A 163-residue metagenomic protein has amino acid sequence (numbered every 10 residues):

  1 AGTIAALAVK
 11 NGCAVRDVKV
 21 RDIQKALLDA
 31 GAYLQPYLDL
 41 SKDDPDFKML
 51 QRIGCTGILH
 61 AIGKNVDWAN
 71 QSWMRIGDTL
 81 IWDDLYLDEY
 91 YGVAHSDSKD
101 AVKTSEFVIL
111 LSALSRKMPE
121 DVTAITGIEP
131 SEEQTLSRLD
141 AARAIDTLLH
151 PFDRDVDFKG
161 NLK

Functional and structural regions predicted by a protein language model:
A1-A14: Internal hydrophobic alpha-helix adjacent to the cofactor/substrate pocket in enzyme cavities
G2-A5, L27, I145: Short amphipathic C-terminal alpha-helix that caps PH/PH-like domains
A6, D29, P36, E120-A124: Polar/charged alpha-helical tracts
D17-D39: Intrinsically disordered, low-complexity charged/polar segments
G31-T56, I62-W68, I109: Acidic, Ser/Thr/Pro/Gly-enriched interdomain connector segments
C55-K163: Terminal recognition/anchoring or ligand-binding modules at protein termini
